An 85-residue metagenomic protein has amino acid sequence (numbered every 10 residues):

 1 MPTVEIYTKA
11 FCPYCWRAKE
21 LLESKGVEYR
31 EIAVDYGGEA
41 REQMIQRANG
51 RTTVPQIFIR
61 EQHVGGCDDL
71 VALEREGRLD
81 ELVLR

Functional and structural regions predicted by a protein language model:
M1-R30: Local sequence-structure signature of Cys/Sec-based thiol-disulfide redox active-site neighborhoods
K9, V34, R60: Acidic/polar N-terminal loop/beta-strand segments that form early-domain functional surfaces
A10, I32, I45, C67: Conserved short-loop catalytic and cofactor-binding motifs
W16, E39, G65: Residues that form or flank phosphate/diphosphate-binding pockets in enzymes that use nucleotide phosphates
E20-L22, I45, V71-A72: Short, glycine/charged-enriched secondary-structure capping and boundary segments
V34-T52, R78, L82-R85: Thioredoxin-like thiol-disulfide oxidoreductase module
N49-F58, D68: Structural micro-motif
I59-R85: Non-catalytic, surface beta->alpha helical segment in thiol-disulfide oxidoreductase systems
